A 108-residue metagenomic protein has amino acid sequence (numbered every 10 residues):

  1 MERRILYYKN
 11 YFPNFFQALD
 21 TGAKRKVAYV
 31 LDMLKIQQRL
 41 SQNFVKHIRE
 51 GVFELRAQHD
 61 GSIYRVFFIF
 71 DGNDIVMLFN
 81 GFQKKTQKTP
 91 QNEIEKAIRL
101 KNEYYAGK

Functional and structural regions predicted by a protein language model:
M1-I63, G72-V76, K85-K108: Basic, Lys/Arg-enriched alpha-helical interface segments
V66: Portal/gating segments that form or line small-molecule/metal binding sites
I69: Conserved Hanks-type protein kinase catalytic core
F82: Residue-level signal for short, function-critical loop segments
